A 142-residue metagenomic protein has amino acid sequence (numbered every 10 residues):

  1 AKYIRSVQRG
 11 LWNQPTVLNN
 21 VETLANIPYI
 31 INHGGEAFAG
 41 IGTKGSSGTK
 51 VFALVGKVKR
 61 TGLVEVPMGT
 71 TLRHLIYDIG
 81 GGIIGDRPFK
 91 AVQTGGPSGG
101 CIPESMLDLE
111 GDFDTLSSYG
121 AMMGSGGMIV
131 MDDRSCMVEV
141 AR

Functional and structural regions predicted by a protein language model:
A1-I4, G42-T43, E104-R142: Ferredoxin-type iron-sulfur electron-transfer modules in oxidoreductases and energy-metabolism complexes
A1-M68, G80-I84: Hydrophobic alpha-helical positions that pack around
T49-V51, T61-L63, F89, M123-G127 (+1 more regions): Active-site lining segments that contact anionic ligands and/or coordinate catalytic metals
A53, Q93, I129: Conserved beta-strand segments that form the floor/walls of ligand-binding pockets within enzyme and binding domains
T70-L75, S135-C136: Short, structural beta-strand-to-alpha-helix junction motif
G81-A91, R134-R142: Immediate flanking context of iron-sulfur cluster ligation sites
I84-S118: Terminal amphipathic helices with adjacent charged low-complexity linkers/tails
